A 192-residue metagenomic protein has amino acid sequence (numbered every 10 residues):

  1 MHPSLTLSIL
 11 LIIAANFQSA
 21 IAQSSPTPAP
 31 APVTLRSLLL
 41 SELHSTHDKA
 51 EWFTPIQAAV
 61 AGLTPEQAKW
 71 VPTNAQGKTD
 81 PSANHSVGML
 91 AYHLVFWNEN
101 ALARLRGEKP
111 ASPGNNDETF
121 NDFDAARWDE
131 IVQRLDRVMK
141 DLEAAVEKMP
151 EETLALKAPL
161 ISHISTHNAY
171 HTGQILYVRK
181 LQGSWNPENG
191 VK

Functional and structural regions predicted by a protein language model:
M1-H2: N-terminal secretory signal peptides that target proteins for export/translocation
T6-S19: Bacterial N-terminal signal peptides
A20-S24: Boundary at the C-terminal end of the N-terminal hydrophobic targeting segment
P30-V33, S37, L43-H47, D122-D129 (+1 more regions): Charge-dense, low-complexity intrinsically disordered segments
P32-T34, L40-V60, K69-D117, E152-K192: Short, contiguous alpha-helical
T119-E152, S162: Acidic/histidine-rich alpha-helical segments that form the ligand environment of transition-metal centers
